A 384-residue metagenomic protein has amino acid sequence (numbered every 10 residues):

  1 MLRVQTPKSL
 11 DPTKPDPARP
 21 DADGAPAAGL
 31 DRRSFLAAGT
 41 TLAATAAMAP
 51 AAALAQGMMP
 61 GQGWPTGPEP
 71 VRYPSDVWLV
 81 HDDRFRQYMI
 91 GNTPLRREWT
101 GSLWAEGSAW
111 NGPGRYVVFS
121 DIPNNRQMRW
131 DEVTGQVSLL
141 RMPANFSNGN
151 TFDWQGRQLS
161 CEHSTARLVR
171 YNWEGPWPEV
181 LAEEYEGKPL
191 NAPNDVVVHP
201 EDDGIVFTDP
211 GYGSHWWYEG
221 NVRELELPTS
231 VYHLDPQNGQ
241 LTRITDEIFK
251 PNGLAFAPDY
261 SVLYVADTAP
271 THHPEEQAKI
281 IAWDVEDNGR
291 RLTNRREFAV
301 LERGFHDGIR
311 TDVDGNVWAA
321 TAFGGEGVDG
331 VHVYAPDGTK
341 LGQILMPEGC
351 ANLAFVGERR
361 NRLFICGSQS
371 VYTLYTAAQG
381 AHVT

Functional and structural regions predicted by a protein language model:
M1-L30, T41, A46, Q56: N-terminal secretory signal peptides
L2, A18, D31-R32, M128 (+2 more regions): Short, intrinsically disordered low-complexity segments
R3-Q5, L36, G324: Compositionally biased, low-structure terminal segments
P12, P17, A22-G24, R32 (+4 more regions): Short linear motifs in intrinsically disordered/low-complexity regions
A27-L36, P50-A51: Twin-arginine (Tat) signal peptide motif
G39, Q56-T384: Sequence-structural signature of mature extracellular/luminal beta-sheet repeat domains, prominently beta-propellers
